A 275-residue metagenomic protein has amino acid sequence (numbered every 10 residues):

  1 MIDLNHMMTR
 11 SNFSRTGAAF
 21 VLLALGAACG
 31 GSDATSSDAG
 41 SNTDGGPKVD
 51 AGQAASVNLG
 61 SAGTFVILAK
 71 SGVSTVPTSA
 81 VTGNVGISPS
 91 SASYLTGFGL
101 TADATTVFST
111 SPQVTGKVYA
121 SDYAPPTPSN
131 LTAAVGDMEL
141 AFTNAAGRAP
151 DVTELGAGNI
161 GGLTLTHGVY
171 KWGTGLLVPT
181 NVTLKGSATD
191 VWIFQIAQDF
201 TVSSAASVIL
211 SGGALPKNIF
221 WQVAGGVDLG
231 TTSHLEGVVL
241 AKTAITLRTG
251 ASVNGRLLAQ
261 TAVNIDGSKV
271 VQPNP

Functional and structural regions predicted by a protein language model:
M1-L4, K70: First exposed extracellular module after export/assembly in secreted or surface-exposed proteins
L4-A18: Bacterial N-terminal signal peptides that target proteins for export
L25-A28: C-terminal motif of bacterial Sec signal peptides marking the signal peptidase cleavage site
G30-P275: Solvent-exposed adhesion/ligand-recognition segments of exported proteins
